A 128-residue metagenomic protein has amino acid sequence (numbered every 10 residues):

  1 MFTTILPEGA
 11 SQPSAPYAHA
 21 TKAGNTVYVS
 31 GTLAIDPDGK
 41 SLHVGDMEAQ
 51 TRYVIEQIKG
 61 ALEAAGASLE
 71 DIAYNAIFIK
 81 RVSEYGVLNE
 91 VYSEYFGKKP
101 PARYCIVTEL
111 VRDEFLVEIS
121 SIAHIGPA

Functional and structural regions predicted by a protein language model:
M1-E56, G60-Y74, I79-A128: N-terminal presequence-like segments and the immediate start of the first folded domain
